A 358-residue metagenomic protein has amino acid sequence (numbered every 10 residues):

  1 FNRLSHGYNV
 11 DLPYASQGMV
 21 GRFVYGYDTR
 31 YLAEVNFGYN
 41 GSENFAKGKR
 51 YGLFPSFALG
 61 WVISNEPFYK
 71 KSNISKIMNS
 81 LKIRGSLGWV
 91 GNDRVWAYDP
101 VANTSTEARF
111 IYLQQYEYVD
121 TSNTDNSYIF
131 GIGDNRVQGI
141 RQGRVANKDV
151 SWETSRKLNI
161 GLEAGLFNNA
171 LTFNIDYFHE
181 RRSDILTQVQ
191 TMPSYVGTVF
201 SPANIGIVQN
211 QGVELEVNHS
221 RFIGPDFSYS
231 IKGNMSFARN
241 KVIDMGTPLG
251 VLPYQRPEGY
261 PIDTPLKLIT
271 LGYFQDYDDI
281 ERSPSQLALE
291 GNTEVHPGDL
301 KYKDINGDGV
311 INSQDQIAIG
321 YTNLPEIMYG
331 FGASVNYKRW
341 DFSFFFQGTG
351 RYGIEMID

Functional and structural regions predicted by a protein language model:
F1, N79-G88, S230-F237: Extended hydrophobic secondary-structure segments that form protein cores and membrane-embedded regions
F1-L4, P13-F45, R50-P67, S155-L158 (+5 more regions): Surface-exposed extracellular loop regions of Gram-negative outer-membrane beta-barrel proteins
H6-L12, A46-Y51, K71, W96-P100 (+4 more regions): Outer-membrane beta-barrel translocator domains and adjoining extracellular loop/strand segments of Gram-negative
G7-D11, F23, F45-K49, K71-N73 (+7 more regions): Outer-membrane beta-barrel proteins
G7-V10, G143-S151, L186-M192, V199-V208 (+5 more regions): Extracellular/periplasm-exposed beta-strand and loop segments of Gram-negative cell-envelope proteins, dominated by
S42, V295-P297, T349-D358: Extracytoplasmic gating/loop element in the C-terminal half of outer-membrane beta-barrel translocons and assembly
K70-E153, T172, D176-V208, V251-L252: Solvent-exposed loop/turn elements at secondary-structure boundaries
A97-Q114, V119, F222-N323: Conserved small-residue
